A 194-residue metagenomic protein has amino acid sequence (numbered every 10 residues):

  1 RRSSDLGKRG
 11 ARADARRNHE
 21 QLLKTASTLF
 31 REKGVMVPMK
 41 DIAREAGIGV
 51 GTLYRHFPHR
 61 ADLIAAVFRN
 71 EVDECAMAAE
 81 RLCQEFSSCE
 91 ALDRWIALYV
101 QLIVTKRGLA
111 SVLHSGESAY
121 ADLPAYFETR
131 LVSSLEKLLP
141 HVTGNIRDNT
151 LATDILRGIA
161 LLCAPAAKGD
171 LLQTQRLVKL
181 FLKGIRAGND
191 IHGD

Functional and structural regions predicted by a protein language model:
R1-S3: Short, small-residue-biased leader/transition segments that mark boundaries at the very start of proteins
R17, Q21-T28, E32, E45 (+6 more regions): Alpha-helical structural segments
L29-P38, F57: Short helix/strand-capping hinge loops at secondary-structure junctions that flank key functional elements
M36-V37, D41, A61-D62, E90 (+1 more regions): Residue-level preference for short helical/loop micro-motifs built around acidic side chains
K40-E45, L53: Append "Primarily bacterial transcriptional regulators
R69, F86-L113, L139-T143, N149 (+2 more regions): Helical hydrophobic small-molecule/effector-binding pocket
D73, V112, A119-L156, A160-K168 (+2 more regions): Amphipathic alpha-helical packing segments from all-alpha helical-bundle domains
